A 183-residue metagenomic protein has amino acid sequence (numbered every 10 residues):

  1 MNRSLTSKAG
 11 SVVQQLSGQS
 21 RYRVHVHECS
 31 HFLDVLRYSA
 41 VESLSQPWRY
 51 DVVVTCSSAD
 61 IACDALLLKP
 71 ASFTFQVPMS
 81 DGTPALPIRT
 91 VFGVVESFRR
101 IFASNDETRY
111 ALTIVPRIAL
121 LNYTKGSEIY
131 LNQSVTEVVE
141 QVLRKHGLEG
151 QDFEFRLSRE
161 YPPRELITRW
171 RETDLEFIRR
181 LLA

Functional and structural regions predicted by a protein language model:
M1-A183: Amphipathic alpha-helical and helix-coil boundary elements used as assembly and membrane-proximal scaffolds
